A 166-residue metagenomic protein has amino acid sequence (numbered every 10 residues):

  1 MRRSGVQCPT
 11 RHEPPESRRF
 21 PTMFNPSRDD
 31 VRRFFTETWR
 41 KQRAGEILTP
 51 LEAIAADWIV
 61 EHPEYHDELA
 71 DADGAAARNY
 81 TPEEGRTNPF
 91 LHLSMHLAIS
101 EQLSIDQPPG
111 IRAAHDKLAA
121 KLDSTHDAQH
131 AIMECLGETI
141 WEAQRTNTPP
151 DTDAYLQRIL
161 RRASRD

Functional and structural regions predicted by a protein language model:
R19-H66: N-terminal leader/targeting peptides and immediately adjacent processing regions
L51-A119: Aromatic-anchored, charged helix-turn/loop surface patch used as a conserved interaction hotspot
A119, A131, L136-G137, W141-Q144: Amphipathic alpha-helical protein-interaction segments
W141, R145-D166: Glycine-rich, aromatic-bearing surface loops/beta-hairpins
